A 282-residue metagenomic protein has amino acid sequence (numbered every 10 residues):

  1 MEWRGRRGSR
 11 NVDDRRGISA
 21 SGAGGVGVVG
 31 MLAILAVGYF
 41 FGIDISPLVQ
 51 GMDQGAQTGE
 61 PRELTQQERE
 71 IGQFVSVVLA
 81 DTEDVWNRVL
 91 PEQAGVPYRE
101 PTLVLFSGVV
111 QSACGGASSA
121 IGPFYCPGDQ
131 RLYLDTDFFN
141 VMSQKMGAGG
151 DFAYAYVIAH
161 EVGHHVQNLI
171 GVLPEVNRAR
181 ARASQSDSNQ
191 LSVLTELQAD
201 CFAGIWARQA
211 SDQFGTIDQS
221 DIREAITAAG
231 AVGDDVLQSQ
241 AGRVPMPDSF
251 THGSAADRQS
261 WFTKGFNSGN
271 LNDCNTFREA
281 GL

Functional and structural regions predicted by a protein language model:
R6-S19, A23, G27-T251, Q259-S260 (+2 more regions): A Zn2+-metalloprotease active-site environment signal
